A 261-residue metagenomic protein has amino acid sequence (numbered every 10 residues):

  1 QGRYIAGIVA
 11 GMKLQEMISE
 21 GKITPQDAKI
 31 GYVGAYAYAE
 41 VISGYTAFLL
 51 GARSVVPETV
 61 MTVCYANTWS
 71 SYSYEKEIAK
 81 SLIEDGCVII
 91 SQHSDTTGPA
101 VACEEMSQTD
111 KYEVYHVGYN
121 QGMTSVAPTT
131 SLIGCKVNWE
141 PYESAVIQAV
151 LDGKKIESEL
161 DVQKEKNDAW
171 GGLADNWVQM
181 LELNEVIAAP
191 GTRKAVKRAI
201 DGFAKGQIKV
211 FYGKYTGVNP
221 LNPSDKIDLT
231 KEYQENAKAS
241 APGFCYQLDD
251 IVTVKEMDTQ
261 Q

Functional and structural regions predicted by a protein language model:
Q1-Q261: A residue-level marker of the well-folded mature domains of exported/periplasmic proteins
